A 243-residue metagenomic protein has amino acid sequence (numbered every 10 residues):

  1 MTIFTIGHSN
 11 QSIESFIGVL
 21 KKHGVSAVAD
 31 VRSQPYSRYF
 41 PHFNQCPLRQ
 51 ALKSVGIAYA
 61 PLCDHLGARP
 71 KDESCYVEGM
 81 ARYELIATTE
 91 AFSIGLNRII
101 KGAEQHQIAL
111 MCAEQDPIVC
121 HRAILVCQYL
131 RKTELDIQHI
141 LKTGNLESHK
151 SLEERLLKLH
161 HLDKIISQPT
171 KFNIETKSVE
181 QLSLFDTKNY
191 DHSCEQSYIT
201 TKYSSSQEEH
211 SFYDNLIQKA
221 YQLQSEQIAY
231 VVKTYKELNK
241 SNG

Functional and structural regions predicted by a protein language model:
M1-G243: Residues lining hydrophobic/aromatic ligand-binding pockets adjacent to catalytic sites
